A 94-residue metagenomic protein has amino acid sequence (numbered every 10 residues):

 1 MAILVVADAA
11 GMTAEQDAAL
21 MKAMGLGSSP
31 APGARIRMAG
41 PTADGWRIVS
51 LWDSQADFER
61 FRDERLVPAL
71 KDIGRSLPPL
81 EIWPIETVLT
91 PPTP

Functional and structural regions predicted by a protein language model:
M1-V49, D53-P68, R75-P94: Short S/T/G/P-rich N-terminal loop/turn motif that feeds into the first structured element of a domain
